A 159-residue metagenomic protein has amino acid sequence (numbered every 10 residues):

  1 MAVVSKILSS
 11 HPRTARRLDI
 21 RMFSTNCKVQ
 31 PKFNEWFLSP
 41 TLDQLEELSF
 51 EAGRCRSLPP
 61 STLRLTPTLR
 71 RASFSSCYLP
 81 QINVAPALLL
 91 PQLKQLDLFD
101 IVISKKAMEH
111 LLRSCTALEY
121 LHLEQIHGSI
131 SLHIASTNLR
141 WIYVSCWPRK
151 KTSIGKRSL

Functional and structural regions predicted by a protein language model:
M1-H127, H133-A135, S145: Leucine-rich repeat
S129-S131, K150-K151: A structural detector for short beta-strand units
T137-L159: Acidic, glycine-rich loop-and-beta core segments that form the ion-binding/anion-interacting portion of active sites
